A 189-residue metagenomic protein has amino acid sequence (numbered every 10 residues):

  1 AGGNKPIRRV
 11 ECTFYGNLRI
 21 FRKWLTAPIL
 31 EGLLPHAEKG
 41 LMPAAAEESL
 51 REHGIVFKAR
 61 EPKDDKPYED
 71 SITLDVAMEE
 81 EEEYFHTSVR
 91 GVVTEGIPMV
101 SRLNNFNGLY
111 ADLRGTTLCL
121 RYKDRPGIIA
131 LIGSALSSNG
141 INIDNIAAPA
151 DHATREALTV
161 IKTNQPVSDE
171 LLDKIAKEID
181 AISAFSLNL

Functional and structural regions predicted by a protein language model:
A1-L189: A conserved regulatory-domain signal marking ACT and ACT-like small-molecule sensing domains and adjacent regulatory
